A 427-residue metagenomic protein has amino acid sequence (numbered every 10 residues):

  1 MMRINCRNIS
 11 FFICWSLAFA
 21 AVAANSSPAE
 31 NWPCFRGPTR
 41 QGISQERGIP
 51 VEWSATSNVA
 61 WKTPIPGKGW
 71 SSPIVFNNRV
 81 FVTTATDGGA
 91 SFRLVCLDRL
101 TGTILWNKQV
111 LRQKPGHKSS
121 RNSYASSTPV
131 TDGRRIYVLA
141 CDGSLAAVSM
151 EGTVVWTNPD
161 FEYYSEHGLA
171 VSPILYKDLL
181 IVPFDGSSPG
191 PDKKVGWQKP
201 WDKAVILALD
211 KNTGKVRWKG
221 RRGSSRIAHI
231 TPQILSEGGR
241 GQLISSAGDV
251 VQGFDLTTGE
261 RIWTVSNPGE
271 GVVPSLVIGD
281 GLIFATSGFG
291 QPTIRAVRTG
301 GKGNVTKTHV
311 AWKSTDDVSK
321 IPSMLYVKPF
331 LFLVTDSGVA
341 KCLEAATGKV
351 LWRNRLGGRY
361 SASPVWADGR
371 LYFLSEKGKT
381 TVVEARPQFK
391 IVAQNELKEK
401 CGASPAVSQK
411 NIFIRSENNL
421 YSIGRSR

Functional and structural regions predicted by a protein language model:
M1-N8: N-terminal secretory signal peptides that target proteins for export/translocation
S10-V22: Bacterial N-terminal signal peptides
A24-R427: Noncatalytic, solvent-exposed loop/strand surfaces of beta-propeller-type extracellular/periplasmic domains
